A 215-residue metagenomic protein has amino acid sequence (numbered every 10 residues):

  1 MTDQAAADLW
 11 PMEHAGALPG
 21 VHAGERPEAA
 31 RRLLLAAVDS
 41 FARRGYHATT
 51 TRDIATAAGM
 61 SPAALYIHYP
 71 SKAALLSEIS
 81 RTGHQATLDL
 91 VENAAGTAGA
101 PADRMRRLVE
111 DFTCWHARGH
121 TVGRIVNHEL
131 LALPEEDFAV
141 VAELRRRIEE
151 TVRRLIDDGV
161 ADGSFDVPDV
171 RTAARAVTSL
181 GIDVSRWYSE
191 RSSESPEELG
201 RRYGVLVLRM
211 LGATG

Functional and structural regions predicted by a protein language model:
M1-E28, D39, G215: N-terminal intrinsically disordered/low-complexity leader segments
D3-L9, D166-R186, E198-M210: Hydrophobic alpha-helical segments that form the core of small-molecule binding pockets and/or dimer interfaces
A29-R32, A36, S40-A74, E78: Helix-turn-helix
Y46-H47, A161, F165: Conserved hydrophobic residue
E78, E92-V122, A173-V177, G200: Hydrophobic alpha-helical connector segments
Q85-L88, E135-A161, R171-R175: Amphipathic alpha-helical packing segments from all-alpha helical-bundle domains
N93-A94, E110-A117, N127-A132, V205-L211: Helix-loop "lid/cap" segments that line or gate small-molecule binding pockets
A117-E136, R186, E190: Amphipathic alpha-helical segments used for helix-helix packing
